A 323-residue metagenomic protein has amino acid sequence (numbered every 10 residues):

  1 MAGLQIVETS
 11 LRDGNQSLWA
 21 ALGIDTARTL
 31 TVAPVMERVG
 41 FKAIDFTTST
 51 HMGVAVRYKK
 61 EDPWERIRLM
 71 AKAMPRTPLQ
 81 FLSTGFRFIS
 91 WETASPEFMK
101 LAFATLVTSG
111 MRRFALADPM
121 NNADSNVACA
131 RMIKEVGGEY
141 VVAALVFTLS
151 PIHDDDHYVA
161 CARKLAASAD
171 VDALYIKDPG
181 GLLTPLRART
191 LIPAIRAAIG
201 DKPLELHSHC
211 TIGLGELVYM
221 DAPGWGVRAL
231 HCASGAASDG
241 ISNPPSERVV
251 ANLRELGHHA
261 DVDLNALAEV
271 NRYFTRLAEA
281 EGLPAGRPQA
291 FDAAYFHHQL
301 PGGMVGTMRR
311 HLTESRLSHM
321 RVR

Functional and structural regions predicted by a protein language model:
M1-A115, P119-R323: Catalytic cores and adjacent flexible loops of soluble metabolic enzymes that perform enolate/carbanion chemistry on
